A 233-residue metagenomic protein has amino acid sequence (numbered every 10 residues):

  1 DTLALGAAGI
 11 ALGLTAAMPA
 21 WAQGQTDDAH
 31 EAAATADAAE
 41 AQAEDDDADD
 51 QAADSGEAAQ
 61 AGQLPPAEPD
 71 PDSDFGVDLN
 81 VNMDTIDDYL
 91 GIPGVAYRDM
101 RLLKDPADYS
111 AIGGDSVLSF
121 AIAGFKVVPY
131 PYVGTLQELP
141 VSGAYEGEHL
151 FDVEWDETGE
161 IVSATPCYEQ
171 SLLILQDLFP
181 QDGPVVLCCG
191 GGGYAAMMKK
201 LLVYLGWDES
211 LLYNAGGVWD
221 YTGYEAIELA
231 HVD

Functional and structural regions predicted by a protein language model:
D1-L3: N-terminal export leaders
L5-G9, M18-I92, L103-D233: Rhodanese-like catalytic fold shared by cysteine-dependent sulfurtransferases and DSP/PTP-type phosphatases
Y97-D99: Structural scaffold elements adjacent to functional motifs in cytosolic proteins
